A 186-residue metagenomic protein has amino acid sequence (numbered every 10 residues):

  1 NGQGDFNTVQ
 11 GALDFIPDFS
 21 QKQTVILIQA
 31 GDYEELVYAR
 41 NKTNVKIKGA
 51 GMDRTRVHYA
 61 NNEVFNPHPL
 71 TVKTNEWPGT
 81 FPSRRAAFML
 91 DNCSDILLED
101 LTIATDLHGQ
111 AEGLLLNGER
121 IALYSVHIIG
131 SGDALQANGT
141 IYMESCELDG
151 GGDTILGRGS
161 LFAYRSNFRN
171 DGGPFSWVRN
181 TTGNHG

Functional and structural regions predicted by a protein language model:
N1-G186: Sequence-level preference for short, compositionally simple segments enriched in small aliphatic or small polar residues
